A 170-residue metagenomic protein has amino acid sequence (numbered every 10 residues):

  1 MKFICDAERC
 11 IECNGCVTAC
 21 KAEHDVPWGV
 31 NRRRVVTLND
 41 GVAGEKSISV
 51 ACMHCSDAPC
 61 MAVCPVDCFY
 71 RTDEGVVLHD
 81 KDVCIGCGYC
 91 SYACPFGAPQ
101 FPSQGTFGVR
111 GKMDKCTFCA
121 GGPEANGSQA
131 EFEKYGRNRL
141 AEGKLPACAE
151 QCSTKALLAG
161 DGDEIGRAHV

Functional and structural regions predicted by a protein language model:
M1-R167: Non-ligating segments of multi-cofactor redox enzymes
